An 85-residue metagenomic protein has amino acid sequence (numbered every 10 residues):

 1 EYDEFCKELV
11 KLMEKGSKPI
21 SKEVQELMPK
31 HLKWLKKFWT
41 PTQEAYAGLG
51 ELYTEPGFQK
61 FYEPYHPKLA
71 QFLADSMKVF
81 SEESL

Functional and structural regions predicted by a protein language model:
E1-L85: Amphipathic alpha-helical "stalk" segments
